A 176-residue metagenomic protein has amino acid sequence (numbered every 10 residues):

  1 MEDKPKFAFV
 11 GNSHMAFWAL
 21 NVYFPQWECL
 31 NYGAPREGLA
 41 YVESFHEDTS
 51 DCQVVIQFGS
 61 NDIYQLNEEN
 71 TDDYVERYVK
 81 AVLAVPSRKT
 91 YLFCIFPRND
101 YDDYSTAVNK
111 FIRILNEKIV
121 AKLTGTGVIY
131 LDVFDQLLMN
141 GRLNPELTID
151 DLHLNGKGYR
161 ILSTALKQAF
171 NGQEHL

Functional and structural regions predicted by a protein language model:
M1-Q53: Serine-esterase "nucleophile elbow" of acetyl-processing enzymes
F24, E43-L176: Alpha-helical cap/lid subdomain in secreted, periplasmic, or secretory-pathway luminal O-acyl-processing enzymes
